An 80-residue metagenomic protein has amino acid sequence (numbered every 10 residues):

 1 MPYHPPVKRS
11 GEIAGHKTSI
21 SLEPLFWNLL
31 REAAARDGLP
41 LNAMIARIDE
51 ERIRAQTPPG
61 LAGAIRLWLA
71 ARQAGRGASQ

Functional and structural regions predicted by a protein language model:
P2-S21: Short Lys/Arg-rich basic patches
K8-R9, K17, R31, R52 (+2 more regions): Basic side chains
S19, E23, A64-L67: Short, electropositive, low-hydrophobicity segments enriched in small/polar residues
S19, L41-N42, A55-A62: Alpha-helix N-cap/helix-initiation sites
L25-D37, A46-R54: Surface-exposed, Lys/Arg-rich phosphate-binding patches that contact polyanionic backbones
N28, A43-A46, G63, L67: N-terminal, well-ordered alpha-helical segments
A34, I45, L69-Q73: Amphipathic alpha-helical interface segments used for dimerization/assembly
T57-Q80: C-terminal structural segments of small proteins and small subunits
